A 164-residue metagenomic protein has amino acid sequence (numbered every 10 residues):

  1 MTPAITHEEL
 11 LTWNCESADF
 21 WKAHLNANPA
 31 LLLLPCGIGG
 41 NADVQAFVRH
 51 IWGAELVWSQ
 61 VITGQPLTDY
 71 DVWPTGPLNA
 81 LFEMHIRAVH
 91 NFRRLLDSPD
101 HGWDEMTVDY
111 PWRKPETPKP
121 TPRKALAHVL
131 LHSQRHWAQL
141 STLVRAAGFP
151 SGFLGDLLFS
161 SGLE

Functional and structural regions predicted by a protein language model:
M1, E8-T12, E16-L25, A30-W73 (+1 more regions): Short, contiguous alpha-helical
Q65-W103: Helix-adjacent hinge/juxtasegments
D100-P115: Carboxylate-rich helix-loop segments that flank metal/cofactor sites and access channels in metalloenzymes
